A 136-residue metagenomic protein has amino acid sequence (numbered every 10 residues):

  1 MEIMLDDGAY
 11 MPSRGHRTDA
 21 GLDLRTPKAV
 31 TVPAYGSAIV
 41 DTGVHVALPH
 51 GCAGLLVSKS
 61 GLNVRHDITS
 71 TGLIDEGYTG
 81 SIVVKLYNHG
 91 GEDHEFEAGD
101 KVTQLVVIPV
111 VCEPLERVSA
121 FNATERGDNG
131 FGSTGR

Functional and structural regions predicted by a protein language model:
M1-R136: DUTPase catalytic domain/fold
